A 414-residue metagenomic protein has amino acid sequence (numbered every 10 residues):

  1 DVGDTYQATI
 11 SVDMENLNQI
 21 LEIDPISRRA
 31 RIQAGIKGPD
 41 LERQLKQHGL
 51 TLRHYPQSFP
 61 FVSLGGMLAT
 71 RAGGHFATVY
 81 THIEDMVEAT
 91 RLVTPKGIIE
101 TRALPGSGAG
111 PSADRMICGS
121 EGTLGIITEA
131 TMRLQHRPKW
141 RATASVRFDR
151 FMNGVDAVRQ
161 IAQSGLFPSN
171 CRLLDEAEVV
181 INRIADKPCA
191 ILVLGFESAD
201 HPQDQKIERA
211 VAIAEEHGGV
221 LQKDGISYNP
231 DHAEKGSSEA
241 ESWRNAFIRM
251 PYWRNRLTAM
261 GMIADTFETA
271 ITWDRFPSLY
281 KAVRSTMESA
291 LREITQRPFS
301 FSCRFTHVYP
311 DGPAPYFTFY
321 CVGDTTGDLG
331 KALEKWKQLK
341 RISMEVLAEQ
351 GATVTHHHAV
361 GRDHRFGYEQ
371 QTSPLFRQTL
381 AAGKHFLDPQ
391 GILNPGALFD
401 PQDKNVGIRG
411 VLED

Functional and structural regions predicted by a protein language model:
D1-E15: Glycine-rich N-terminal segment of FAD-binding domains in flavoprotein oxidoreductases, spanning the beta-loop-helix
I10-V12, E88-L92, R115-G119, G125-L134 (+4 more regions): Short beta-strand elements
N18-R172, I408-D414: FAD-binding subdomain of flavoenzyme oxidoreductases
P25-R28, A144, D328, D363-E369: Short beta-alpha connecting loops at secondary-structure transitions that line or flank enzyme active sites
H136, A142, R147-R150, V155-K335 (+2 more regions): C-terminal substrate-recognition/cap domain of FAD-linked oxidoreductases
D175-A177, V354, A359-F366: Small/polar glycine-rich anion-binding or flexible loop at a beta-alpha turn
G361-D414: Activity-critical C-terminal alpha-helical subdomain
